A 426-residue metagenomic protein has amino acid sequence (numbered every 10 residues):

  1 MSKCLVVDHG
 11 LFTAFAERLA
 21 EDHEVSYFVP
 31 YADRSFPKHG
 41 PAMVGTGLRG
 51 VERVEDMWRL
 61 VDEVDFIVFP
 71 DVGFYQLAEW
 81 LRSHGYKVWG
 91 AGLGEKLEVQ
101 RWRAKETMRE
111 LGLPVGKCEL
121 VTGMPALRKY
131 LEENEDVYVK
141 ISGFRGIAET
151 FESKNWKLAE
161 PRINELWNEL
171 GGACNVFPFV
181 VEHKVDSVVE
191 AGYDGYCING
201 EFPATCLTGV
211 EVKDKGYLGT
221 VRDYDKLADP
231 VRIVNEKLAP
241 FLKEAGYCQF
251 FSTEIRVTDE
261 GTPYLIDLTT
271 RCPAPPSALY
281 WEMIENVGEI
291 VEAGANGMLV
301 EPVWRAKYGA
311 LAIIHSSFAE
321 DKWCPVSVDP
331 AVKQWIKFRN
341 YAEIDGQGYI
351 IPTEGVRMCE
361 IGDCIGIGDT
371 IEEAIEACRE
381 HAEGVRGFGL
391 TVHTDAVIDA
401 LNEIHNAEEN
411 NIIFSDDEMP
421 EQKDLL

Functional and structural regions predicted by a protein language model:
M1-L93: ATP-binding N-terminal substructure of ATP-dependent carboxylate-amine bond-forming enzymes
G47-R53, L97, E119-L120, E152 (+1 more regions): A structural signal for short, well-ordered beta-strand elements
A91-K157, P161-G172: A conserved helix-loop-beta module that forms one wall/lid of the active-site cleft in ATP-utilizing catalytic domains
I141-S142, E182-D186, L242-G246, P302-V303 (+1 more regions): Short Gly/Pro-enriched turn/cap motifs at secondary-structure boundaries
T150-P273: Internal nucleotide-binding/catalytic subdomain
P230-S252, D259, T269-W335: Active-site "cap" helix and flanking loop/linker of ATP-utilizing ligase/carboxylase catalytic domains
E292-L426: Peripheral (often C-terminal) accessory segments that flank ATP-dependent C-N-forming ligase machineries
